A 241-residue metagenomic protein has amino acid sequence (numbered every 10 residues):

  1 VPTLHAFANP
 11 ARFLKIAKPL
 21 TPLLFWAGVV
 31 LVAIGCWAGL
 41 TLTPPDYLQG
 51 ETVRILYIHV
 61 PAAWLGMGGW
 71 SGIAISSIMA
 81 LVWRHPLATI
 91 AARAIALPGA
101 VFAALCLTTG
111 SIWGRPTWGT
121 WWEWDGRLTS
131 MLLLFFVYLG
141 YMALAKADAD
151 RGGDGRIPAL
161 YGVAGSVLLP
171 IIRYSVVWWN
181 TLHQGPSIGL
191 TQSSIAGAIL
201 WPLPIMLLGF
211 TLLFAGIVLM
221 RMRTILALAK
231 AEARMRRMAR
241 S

Functional and structural regions predicted by a protein language model:
V1-K18, M222-S241: Extramembrane terminal tails and long inter-domain/linker segments of multi-pass membrane proteins
P2-T3, P98-A145: Membrane-interface helix-loop-helix modules in multi-pass inner-membrane proteins
I16-L23, V53-G68, W124-R127, G197-L208: Membrane-entry segments of alpha-helical transmembrane domains in multi-pass membrane proteins
V29-Y47: Alpha-helical transmembrane segments of multi-pass membrane proteins
G50-Y57, T117-S130, D154-P158: Non-cytosolic membrane-interface motifs at loop->transmembrane helix junctions
V60, W178-L213, M235-S241: Membrane-interface transmembrane-helix boundary segments in multi-pass integral membrane proteins
P61-S76, L133-A145, W201-L219: Hydrophobic cores of alpha-helical transmembrane segments in multi-pass inner/ER membrane proteins, independent
P158-Y174: Hydrophobic alpha-helical membrane-insertion segments
